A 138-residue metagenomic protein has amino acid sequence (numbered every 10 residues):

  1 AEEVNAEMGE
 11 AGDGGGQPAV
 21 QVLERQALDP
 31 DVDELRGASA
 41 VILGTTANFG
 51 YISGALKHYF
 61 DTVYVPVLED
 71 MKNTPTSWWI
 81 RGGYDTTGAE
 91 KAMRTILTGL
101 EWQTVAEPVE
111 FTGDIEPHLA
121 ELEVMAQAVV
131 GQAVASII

Functional and structural regions predicted by a protein language model:
A1-N5: Short, charged N-terminal beta->alpha structural module
E7-D29: A short beta-strand-loop structural module common to alpha/beta enzyme folds
A11-G15, D70, S136: Short, polar/charged, Gly/Pro-enriched helix-capping and turn/loop motifs at alpha-helix termini and inter-helix linkers
G16, Q103-I138: Glycine-rich phosphate/pyrophosphate-binding loop and the adjoining helix
A27-T104: Helix-loop-strand module that forms the ligand-binding subsite of alpha/beta enzymes
